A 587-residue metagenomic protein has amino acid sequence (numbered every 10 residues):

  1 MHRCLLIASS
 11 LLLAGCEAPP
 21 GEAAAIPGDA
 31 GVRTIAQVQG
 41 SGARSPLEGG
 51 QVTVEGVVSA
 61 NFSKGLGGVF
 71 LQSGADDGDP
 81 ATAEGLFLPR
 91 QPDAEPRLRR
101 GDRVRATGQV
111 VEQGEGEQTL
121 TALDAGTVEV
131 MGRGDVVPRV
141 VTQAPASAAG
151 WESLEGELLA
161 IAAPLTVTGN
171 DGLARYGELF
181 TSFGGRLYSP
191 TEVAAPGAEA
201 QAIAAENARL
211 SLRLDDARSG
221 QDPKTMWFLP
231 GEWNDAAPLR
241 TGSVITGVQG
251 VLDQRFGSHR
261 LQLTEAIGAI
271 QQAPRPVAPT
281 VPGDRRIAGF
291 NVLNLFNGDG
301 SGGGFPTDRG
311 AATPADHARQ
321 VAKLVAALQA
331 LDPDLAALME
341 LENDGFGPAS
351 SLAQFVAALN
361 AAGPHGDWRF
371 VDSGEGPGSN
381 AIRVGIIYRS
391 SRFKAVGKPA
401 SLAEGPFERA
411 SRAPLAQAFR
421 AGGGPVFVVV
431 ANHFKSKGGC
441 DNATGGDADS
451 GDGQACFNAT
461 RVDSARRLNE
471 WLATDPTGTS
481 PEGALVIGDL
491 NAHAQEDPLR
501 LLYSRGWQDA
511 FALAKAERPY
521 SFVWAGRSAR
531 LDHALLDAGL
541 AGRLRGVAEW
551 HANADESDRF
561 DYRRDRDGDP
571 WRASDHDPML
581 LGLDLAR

Functional and structural regions predicted by a protein language model:
M1-L6: Bacterial N-terminal signal peptides that target proteins for export
S9-L11: Intrinsically disordered, low-complexity, mixed-charge
L13-G15: C-terminal motif of bacterial Sec signal peptides marking the signal peptidase cleavage site
E17, E22-A311, A315-V325, A361 (+5 more regions): Extended non-catalytic accessory segments flanking core domains
R90, P96-R99, L173, L179-R186 (+4 more regions): Divalent cation-coordinating acidic motifs and surrounding scaffolds that mediate Ca2+/Mg2+/Mn2+/Zn2+-dependent binding
